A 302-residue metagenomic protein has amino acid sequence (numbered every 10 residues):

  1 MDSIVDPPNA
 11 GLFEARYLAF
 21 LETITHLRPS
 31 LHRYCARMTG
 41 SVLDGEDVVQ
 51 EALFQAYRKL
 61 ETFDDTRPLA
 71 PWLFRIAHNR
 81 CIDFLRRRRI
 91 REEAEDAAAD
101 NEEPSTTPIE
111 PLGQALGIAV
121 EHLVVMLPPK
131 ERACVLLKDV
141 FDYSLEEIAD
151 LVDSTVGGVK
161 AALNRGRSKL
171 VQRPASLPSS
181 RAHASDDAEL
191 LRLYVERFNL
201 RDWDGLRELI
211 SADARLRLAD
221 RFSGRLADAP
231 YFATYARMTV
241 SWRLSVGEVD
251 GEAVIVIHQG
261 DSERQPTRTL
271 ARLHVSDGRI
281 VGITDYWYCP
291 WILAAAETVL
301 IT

Functional and structural regions predicted by a protein language model:
N9-R33, L43: A short, charge-rich alpha-helical start-of-domain segment used by transcription regulators
R33, D47-F54, R58, R67-N79: Structural recognition of an alpha-helix C-terminal capping motif at a helix-to-coil junction
E61-D64, R75-E95, Q172: Arg/Lys-rich amphipathic alpha helix in sigma70-family domain 2
F84-T107, H183: Short, basic/polar amphipathic helix motif occurring as a linker/hinge flanking DNA-binding modules in transcription
P129-K130, F141-G158: Helix-turn-helix DNA-binding module
C134-V135: A short pre-motif secondary-structure segment
E146, V156-R243: Solvent-exposed, charged amphipathic helical/linker segments at domain boundaries
Y231-T302: Low-complexity, glycine/alanine/valine/leucine- and proline-rich hydrophobic stretches
